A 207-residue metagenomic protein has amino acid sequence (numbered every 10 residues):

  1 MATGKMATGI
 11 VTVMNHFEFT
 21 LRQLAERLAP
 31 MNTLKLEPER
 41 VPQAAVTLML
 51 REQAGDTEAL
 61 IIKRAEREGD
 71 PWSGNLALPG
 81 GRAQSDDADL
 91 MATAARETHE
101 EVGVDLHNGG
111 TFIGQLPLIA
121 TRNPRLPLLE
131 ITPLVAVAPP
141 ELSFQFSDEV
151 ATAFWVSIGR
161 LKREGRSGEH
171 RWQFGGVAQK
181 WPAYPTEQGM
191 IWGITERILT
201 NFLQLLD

Functional and structural regions predicted by a protein language model:
M1-L78, R82-L142, G159-L161, R171-D207: N-terminal leader/linker segments that precede catalytic domains of diphosphate-processing enzymes
P124, F144-E149, G165-S167: A short secondary-structure junction signal
S143-R160: Acidic, glycine-rich loop-and-strand cores that form catalytic or ligand-binding grooves in diverse globular domains
